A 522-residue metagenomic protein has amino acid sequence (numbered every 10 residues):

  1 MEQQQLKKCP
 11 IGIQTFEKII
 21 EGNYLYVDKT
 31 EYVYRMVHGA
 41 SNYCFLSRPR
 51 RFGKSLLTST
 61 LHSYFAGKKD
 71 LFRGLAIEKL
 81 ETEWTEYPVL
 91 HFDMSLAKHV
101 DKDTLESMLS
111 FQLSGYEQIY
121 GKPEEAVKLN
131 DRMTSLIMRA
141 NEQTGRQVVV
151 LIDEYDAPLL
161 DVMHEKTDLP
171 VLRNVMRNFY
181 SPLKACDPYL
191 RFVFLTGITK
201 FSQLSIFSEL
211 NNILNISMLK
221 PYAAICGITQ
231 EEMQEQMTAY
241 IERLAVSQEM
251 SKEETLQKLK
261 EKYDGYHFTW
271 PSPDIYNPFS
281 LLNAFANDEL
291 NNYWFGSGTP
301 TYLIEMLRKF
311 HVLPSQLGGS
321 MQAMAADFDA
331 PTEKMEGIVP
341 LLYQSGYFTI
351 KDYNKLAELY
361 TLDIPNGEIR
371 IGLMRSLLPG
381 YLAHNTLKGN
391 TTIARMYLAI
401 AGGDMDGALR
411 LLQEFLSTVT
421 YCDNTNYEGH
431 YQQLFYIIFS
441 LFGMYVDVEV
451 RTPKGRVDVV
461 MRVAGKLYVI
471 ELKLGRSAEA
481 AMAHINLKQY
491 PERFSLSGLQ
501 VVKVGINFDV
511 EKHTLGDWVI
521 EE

Functional and structural regions predicted by a protein language model:
M1-Y427, F442: Phosphate-binding site recognition
R139-T144, I438-G465: Active-site metal-binding core of divalent-cation-utilizing nuclease and nuclease-like domains
V149, K466-Y468, V502: Structural motif
P170-N174, L474-P491: Mg2+/Mn2+-dependent nuclease catalytic core
F179-C186, P340-F348, Y436-S440, H484-V504: Metal-dependent nuclease catalytic cores in nucleic-acid-processing enzymes, especially RNase H-like/related
F435, V459-L474, K488: Conserved catalytic cores of phosphodiester-cleaving nucleases, focusing on short active-site segments
R493, L499-E522: Domain-level recognition of nuclease-like catalytic cores that cleave nucleotide substrates
